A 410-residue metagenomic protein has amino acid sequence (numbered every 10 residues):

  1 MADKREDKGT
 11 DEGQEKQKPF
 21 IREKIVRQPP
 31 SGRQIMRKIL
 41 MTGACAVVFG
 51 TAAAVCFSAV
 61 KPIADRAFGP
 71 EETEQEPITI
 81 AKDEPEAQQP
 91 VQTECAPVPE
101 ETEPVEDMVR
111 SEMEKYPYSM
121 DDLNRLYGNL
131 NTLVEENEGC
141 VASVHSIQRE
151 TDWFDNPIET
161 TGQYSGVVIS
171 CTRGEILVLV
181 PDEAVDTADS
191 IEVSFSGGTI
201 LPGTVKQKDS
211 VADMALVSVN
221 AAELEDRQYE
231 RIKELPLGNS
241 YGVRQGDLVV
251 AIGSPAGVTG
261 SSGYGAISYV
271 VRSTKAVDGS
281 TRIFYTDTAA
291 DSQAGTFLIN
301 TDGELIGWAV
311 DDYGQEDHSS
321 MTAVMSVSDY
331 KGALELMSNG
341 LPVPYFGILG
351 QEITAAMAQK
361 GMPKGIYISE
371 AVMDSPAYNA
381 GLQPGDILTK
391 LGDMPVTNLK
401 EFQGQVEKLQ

Functional and structural regions predicted by a protein language model:
M1-I21: N-terminal targeting leaders characterized by basic, low-complexity, disordered sequences that direct proteins
E23-G32, M41, A59-C171, V178 (+1 more regions): N-terminal activation segment of mature serine protease catalytic domains
F57, I176-P181, G242-P255, T286-D287 (+4 more regions): Active-site-proximal beta-strands of protease catalytic cores
I63, A67-P70, C171-D213, A221-A222 (+1 more regions): Catalytic-histidine neighborhood of serine endopeptidases, predominantly the chymotrypsin-like S1/PA family
E114-S119, L248, W308-A355: Interdomain regulatory linker/hinge segments that flank or connect interaction modules in polarity/junction/synaptic
A222-E234, G263-S320, E352, A356-V372: Active-site region of chymotrypsin-like
N239-G279, Q315-E316, L336-M337: Flexible, gly/ser-rich surface segments that form the specificity/activation loops bordering the active-site cleft
S338-Q405: PDZ/PDZ-like groove recognition
